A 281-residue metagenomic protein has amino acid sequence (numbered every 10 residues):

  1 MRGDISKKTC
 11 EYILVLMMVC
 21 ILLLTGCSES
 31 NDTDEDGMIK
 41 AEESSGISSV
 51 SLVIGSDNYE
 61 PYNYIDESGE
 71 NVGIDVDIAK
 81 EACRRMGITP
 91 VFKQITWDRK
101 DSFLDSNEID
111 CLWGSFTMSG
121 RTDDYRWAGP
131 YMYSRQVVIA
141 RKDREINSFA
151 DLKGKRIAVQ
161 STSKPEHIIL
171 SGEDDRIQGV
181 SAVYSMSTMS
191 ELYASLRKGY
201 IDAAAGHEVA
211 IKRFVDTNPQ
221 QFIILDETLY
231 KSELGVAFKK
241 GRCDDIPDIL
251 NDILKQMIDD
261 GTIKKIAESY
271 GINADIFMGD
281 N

Functional and structural regions predicted by a protein language model:
L23-G26: C-terminal motif of bacterial Sec signal peptides marking the signal peptidase cleavage site
S28-S30, V76-R85, I146, A150-D151 (+2 more regions): Extended ligand-binding regions for polar small-molecule ligands
E29-A41, T89, K164-M186, I223-L225 (+1 more regions): Ligand-binding clefts/hinges and TM-proximal coupling segments of bilobed small-molecule sensing domains
D34-S115, S185, S269: Extracytoplasmic small-molecule ligand-binding "clamshell" domains of the periplasmic binding protein/Venus flytrap
V53, D57-E60, N71-R84, F116 (+3 more regions): Bilobed "Venus flytrap"/periplasmic-binding protein-like clamshell domains and structurally analogous long
S56-N58, Y133-A140, E208, K212-K255 (+1 more regions): Periplasmic-binding protein-like
K80, R84, T89-D151, I223 (+1 more regions): Acidic, polar ligand-binding/catalytic clefts
S102, S115-D124, I168-S171, S195-K231: A ligand-binding cleft/hinge motif common to bilobed small-molecule-binding domains
